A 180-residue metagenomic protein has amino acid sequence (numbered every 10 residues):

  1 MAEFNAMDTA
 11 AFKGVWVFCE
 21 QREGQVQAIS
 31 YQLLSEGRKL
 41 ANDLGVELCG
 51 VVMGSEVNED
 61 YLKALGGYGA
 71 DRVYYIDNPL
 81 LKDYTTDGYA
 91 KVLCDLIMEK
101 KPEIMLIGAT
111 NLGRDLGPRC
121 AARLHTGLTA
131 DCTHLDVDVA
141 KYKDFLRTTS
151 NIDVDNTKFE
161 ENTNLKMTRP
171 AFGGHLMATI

Functional and structural regions predicted by a protein language model:
M1-I180: N-terminal glycine-rich FAD/FM-binding segment characteristic of electron-transfer flavoproteins
